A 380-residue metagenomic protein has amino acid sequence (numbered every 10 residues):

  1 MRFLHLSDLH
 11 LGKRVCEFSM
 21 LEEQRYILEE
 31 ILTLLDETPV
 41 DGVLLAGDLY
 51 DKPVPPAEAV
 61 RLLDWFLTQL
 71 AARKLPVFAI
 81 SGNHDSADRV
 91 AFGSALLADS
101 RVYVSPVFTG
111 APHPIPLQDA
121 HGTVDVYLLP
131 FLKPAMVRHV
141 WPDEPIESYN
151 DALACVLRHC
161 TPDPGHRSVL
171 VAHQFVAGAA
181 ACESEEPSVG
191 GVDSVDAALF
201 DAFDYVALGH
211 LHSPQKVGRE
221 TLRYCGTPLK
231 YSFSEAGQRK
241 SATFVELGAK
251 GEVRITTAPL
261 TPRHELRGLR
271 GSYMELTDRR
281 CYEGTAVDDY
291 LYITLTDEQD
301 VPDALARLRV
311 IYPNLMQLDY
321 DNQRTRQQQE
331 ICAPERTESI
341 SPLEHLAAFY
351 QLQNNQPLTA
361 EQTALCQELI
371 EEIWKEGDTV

Functional and structural regions predicted by a protein language model:
M1-T68, A72, Q362-T363, Q367-E372 (+1 more regions): N-terminal active-site segment of His-dependent metallophosphoesterases
L4, L44, F78, S105 (+6 more regions): Hydrophobic/aromatic beta-strand patches that form the interior of the parallel beta-sheet core in alpha/beta enzyme
D8, L28, V43, D48 (+8 more regions): Divalent metal-coordination and catalytic microenvironments
L32, D64-T68, S94, L157-R158 (+3 more regions): Short amphipathic alpha-helical segments and helix-helix/interface helices
E37, G42, L247-V380: Accessory, non-catalytic peripheral segments of nucleic-acid enzymes
G42, P55, H84-G218: His/Asp/Glu-rich metal-coordinating catalytic cores of metallo-dependent phosphodiesterases/hydrolases acting on
A72-V77, H166: A short helix->loop->beta-strand "cap" motif at the edges of active sites that frequently abuts
P112-A120, V124, L129, L222-V287: Binuclear metal-dependent phosphoesterase catalytic core
